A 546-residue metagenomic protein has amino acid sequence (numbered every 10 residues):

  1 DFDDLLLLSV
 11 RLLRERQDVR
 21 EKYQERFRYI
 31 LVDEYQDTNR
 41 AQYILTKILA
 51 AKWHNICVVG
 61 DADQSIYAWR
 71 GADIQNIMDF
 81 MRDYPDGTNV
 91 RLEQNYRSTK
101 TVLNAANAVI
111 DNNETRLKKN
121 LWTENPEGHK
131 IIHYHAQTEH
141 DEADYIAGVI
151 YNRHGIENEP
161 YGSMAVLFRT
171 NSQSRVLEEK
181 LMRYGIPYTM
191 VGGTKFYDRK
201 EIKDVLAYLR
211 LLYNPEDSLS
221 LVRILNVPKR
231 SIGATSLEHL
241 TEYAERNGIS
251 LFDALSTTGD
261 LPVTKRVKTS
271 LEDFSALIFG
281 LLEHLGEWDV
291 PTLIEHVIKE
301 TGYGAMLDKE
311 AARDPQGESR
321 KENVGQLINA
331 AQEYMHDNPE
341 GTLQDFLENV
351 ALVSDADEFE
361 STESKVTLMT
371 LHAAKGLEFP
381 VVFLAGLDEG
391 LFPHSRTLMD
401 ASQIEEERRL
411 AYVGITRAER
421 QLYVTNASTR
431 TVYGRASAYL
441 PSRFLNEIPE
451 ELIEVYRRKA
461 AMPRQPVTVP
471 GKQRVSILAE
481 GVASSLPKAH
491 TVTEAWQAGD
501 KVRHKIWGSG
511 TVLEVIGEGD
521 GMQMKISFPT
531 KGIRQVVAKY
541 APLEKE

Functional and structural regions predicted by a protein language model:
D1-D79, Q94-S98, V297: Conserved helicase NTPase motor core
L8, K22, A41, L45 (+4 more regions): Phosphate- and divalent-cation-binding pockets in alpha/beta enzyme and binding domains that engage nucleotide-derived
K22-Y23, T38, I48-K52, M81-P85 (+5 more regions): Conserved catalytic network of the ASCE P-loop NTPase/AAA+ motor domain
G60-D63, R70-I74, Q94-Y96, A106-N107 (+5 more regions): A short beta-strand-to-loop transition that corresponds to the Sensor-1 phosphate-sensing loop of AAA+ P-loop ATPases
D63-R70, R97-S98, M190-Y213, L225: Short alpha-helix plus adjacent loop in nuclease-associated cores
P85-T88, E93-P187, R210-N214, R246 (+4 more regions): Helicase P-loop NTPase motor core
P160, S174-I186, R199, L206-E454 (+1 more regions): Conserved helicase C-terminal RecA-like lobe
I448-I506, T511-I516, D520-Q523, S527-Q535 (+2 more regions): Acidic, low-complexity intrinsically disordered tails
